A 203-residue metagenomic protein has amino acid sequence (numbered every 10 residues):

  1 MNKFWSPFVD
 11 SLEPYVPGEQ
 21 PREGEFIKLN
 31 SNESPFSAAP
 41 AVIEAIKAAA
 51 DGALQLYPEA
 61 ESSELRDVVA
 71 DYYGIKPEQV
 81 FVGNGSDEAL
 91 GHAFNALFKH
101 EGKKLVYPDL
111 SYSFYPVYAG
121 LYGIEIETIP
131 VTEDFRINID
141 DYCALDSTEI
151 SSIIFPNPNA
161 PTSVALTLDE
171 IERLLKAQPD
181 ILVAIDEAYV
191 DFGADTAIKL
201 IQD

Functional and structural regions predicted by a protein language model:
M1-L56: N-terminal "arm"/small-domain region of PLP-dependent enzymes with the aminotransferase-like
N32-P35, S86-D87, Y112, N157-P161 (+1 more regions): Short glycine-rich anion-binding loops that position phosphate/pyrophosphate groups of nucleotides and phosphorylated
S63-K104: Phosphate-binding glycine-rich loop
K76, Y122-G123, Q178, D203: Short, structured coil segments at secondary-structure junctions
A96-F155: PLP-dependent aminotransferase-like
E133-F192: Active-site phosphate-binding strand-loop segment of PLP-dependent enzymes
T196-D203: Conserved active-site segment immediately N-terminal to the catalytic lysine that forms the internal aldimine
